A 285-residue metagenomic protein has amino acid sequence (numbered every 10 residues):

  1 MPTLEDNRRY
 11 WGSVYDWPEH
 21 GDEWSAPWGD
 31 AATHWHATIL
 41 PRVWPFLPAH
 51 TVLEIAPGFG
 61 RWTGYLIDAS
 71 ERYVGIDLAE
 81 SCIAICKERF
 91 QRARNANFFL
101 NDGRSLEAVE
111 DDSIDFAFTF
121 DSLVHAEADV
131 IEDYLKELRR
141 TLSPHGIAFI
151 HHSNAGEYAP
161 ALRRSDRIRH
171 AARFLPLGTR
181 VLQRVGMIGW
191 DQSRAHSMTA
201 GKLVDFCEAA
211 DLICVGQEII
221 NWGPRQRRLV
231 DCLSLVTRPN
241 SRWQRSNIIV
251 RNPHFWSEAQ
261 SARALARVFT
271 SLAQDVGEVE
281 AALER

Functional and structural regions predicted by a protein language model:
M1-P48, F59-E107, D129-V130, F149-R285: Class I (Rossmann-like) S-adenosyl-L-methionine-dependent methyltransferase catalytic domain, capturing the SAM-binding
H50-T51, S113, H145-G146: Surface-exposed loop/turn positions
V52, G75, T119: Generic enzyme active-site microenvironment
A56: Conserved S-adenosyl-L-methionine
E107-A117: A short acidic, Gly/Pro-enriched loop at the edge of an enzyme's catalytic core that lines a small-molecule cofactor
F116-D129: A short SAM/SAH-binding and catalytic strip from SAM-dependent methyltransferases
E132-P144: A short glycine-rich, Lys/Arg-flanked "PGG" loop and its adjoining helix->strand segment in the class I
